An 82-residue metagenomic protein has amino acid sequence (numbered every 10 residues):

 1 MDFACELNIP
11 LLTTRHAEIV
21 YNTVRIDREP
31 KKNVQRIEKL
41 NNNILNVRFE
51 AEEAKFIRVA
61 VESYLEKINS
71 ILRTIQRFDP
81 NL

Functional and structural regions predicted by a protein language model:
M1-L11: Short glycine-/aliphatic-rich beta-strand segments at the starts of folded cytosolic domains
A4-E6, Y21, I44-N46: Broad gene-expression machinery/nucleic-acid interaction feature
I9, N41-R48, L72-I75, L82: Low-complexity, flexible helical/coil segments
I9-T13, A51-E53: Beta-strand elements of well-folded, non-transmembrane domains
T14-P30: Short amphipathic alpha-helix segments
R25-K32, L65-I71: A common structural junction motif
K31-V59: Amphipathic, hydrophobic secondary-structure cores in small proteins
K55-L82: C-terminal structural segments of small proteins and small subunits
